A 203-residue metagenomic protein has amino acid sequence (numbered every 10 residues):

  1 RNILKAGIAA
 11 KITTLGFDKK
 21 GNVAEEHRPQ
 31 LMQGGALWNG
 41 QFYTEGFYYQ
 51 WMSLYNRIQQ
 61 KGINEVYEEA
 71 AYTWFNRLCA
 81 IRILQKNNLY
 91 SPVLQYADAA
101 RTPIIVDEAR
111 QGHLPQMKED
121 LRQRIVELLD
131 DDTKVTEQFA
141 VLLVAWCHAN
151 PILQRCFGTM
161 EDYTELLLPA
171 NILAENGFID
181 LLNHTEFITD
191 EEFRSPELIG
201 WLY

Functional and structural regions predicted by a protein language model:
R1-Y203: Preference for the N-terminal adenyl/adenosyl cofactor-binding alpha/beta module
